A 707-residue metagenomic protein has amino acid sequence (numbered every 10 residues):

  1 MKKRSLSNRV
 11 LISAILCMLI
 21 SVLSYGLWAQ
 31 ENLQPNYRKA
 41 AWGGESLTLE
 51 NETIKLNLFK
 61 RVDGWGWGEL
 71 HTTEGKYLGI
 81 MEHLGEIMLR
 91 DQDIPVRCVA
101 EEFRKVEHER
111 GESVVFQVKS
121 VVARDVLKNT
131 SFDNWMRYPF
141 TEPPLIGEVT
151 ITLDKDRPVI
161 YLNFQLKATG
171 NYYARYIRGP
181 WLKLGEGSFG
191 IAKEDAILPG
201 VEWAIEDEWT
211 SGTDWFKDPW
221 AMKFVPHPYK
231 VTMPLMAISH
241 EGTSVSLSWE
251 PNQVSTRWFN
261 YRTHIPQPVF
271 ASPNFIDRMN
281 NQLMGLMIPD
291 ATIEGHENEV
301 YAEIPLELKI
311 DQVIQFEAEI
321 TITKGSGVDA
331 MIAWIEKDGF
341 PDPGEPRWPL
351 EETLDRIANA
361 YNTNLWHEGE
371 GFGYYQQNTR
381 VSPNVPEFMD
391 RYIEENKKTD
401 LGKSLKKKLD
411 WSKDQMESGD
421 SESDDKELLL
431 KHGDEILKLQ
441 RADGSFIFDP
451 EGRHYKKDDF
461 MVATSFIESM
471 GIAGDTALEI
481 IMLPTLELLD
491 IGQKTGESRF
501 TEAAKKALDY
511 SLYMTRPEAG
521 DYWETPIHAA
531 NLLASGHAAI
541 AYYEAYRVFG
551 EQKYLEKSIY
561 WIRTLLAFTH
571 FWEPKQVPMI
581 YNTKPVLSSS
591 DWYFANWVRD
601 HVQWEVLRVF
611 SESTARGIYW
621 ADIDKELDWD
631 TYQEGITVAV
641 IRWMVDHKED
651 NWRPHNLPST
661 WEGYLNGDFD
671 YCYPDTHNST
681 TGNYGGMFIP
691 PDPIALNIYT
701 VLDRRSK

Functional and structural regions predicted by a protein language model:
M1-N8: N-terminal secretory signal peptides that target proteins for export/translocation
S13-V22: Bacterial N-terminal signal peptides
G26-A29: Boundary at the C-terminal end of the N-terminal hydrophobic targeting segment
E31-A40: Short, Gly/Pro- and small/polar-rich lid/capping loops
E45-N51: Short acidic-hydrophobic surface loop/beta-edge motif
D63, E69-I310: Beta-strand/loop-rich accessory regions of lumenal/periplasmic or secreted enzymes, predominantly carbohydrate-active
P305-G327: Short Pro-Gly-centered flexible turn/kink motifs
G327-K707: Glycan-recognition and catalytic cores of secretory/periplasmic carbohydrate-active enzymes
